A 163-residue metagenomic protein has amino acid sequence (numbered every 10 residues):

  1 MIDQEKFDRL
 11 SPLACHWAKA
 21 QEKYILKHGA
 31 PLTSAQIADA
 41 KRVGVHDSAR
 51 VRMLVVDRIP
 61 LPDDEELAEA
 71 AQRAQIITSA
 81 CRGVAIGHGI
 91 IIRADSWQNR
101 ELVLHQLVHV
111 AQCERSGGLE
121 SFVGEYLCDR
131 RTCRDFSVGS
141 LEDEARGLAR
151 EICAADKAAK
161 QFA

Functional and structural regions predicted by a protein language model:
Q4-A49, V55-D57, E66-A85, I92-A94 (+1 more regions): Metalloprotease/metallohydrolase-associated module, dominated by Zn2+-dependent proteases
D95-Q112: Short alpha-helix carrying the canonical HExxH Zn2+-binding catalytic motif
